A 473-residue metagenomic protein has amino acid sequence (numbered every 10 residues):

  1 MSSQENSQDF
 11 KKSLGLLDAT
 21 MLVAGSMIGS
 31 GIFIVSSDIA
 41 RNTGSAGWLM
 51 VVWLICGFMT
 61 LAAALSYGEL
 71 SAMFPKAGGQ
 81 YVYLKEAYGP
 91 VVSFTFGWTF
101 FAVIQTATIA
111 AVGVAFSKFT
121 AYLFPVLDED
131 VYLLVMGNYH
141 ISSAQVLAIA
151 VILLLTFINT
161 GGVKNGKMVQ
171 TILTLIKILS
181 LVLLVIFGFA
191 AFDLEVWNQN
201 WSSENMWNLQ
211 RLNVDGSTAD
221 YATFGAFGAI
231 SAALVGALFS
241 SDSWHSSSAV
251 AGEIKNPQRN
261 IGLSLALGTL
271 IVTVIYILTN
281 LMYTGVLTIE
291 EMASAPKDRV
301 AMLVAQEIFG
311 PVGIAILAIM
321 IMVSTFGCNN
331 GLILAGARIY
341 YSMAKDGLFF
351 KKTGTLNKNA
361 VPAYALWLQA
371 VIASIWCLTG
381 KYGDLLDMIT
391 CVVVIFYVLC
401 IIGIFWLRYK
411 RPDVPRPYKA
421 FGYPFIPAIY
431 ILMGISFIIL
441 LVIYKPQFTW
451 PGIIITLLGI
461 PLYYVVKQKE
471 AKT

Functional and structural regions predicted by a protein language model:
M1-S37, R41-A46, T60-L65, F74-A77 (+4 more regions): Membrane-interface "cap" regions at the ends of multi-pass membrane proteins
S3, K85, G113-V146, S180-L183 (+5 more regions): Helix-loop-helix connectors at the membrane interface of multi-pass transporters/channels
L14, D18-G31, L147-L155, Q210-V274 (+2 more regions): Hydrophobic, membrane-embedded alpha-helices of multi-pass small-molecule transporters
D38-R41, W53, T60-I152, F157-T160 (+2 more regions): Hydrophobic transmembrane alpha-helices that form the core helical bundles of multi-pass secondary transporters
V82-Y83, G89, A121-V131, E204-G225 (+4 more regions): TM-loop-TM module centered on a large, flexible mid-protein loop between adjacent transmembrane helices in multi-pass
S117-P125, L175-D215, L281-L287, Y397-V414 (+1 more regions): Hydrophobic alpha-helical segments and their helix-loop junctions in multi-pass secondary transporters
H140-S143, K352-P362, Y397-F448, E470-T473: C-terminal membrane-solvent junction of multi-pass transporters and transport-like membrane proteins
S143-S202, L265-T269, I389-L399, I426-I429 (+1 more regions): Membrane-interface loop-to-helix entry segments
